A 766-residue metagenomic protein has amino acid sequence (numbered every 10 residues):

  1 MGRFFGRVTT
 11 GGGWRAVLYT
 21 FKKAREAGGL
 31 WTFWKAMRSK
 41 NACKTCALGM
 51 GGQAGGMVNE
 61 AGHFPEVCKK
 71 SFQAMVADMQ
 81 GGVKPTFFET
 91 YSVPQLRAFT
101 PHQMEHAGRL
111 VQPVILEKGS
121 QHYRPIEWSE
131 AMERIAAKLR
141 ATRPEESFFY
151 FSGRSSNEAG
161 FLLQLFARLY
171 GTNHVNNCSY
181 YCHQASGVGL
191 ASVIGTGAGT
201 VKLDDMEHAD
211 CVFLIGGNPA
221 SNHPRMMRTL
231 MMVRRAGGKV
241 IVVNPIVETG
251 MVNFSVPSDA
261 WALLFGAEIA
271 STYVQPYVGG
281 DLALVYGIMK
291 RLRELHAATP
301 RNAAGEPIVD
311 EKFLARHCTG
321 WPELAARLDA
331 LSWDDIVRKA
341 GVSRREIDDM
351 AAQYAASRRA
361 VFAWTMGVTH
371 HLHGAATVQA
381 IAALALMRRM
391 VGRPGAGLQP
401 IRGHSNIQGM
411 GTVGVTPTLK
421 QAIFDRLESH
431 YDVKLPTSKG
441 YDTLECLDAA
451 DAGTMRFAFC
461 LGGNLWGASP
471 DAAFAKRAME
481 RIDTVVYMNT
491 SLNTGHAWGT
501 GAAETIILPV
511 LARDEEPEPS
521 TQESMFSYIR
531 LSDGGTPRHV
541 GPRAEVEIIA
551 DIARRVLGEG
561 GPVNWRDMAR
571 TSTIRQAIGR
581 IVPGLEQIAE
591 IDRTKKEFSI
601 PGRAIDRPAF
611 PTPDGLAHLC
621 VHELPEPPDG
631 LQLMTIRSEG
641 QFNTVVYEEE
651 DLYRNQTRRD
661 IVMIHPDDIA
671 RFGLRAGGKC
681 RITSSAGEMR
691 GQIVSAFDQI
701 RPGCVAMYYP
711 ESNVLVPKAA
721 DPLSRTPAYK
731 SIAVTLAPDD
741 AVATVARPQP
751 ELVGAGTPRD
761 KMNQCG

Functional and structural regions predicted by a protein language model:
M1-G49: Intrinsically disordered, low-structural-confidence terminal and linker regions
G2-R15, G108-R402, L427-I605, L633 (+1 more regions): Cofactor-pocket helix-loop regions in the catalytic cores of large enzyme subunits
C43-C46, C68, C182: Disulfide-bonded cysteines in secreted/extracellular proteins and peptides
G49-S71: Iron-sulfur (Fe-S) cluster-binding segments and ferredoxin-like electron-carrier domains, especially [2Fe-2S]
V67-Y91, M251-A267, L427: Charged, glycine/proline-rich intrinsically disordered loops and linkers
A74-H122, M132: Low-complexity, highly charged intrinsically disordered N-terminal segments that act as targeting/localization
G414-T418: Surface-exposed loop and adjacent secondary-structure segments within mature catalytic domains
I591-P666, A670-P722, S731, L736-G766: Long, compositionally biased stretches
